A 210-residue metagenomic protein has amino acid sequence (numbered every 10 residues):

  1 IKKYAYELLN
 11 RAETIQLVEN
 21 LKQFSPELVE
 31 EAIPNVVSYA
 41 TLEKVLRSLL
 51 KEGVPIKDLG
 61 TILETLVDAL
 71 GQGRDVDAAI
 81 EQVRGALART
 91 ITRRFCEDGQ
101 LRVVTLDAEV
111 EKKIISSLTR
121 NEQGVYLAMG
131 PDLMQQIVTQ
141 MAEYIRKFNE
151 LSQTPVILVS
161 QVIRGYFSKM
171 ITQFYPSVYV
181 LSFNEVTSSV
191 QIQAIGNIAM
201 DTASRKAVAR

Functional and structural regions predicted by a protein language model:
I1-R210: Membrane-embedded alpha-helical signal segments
